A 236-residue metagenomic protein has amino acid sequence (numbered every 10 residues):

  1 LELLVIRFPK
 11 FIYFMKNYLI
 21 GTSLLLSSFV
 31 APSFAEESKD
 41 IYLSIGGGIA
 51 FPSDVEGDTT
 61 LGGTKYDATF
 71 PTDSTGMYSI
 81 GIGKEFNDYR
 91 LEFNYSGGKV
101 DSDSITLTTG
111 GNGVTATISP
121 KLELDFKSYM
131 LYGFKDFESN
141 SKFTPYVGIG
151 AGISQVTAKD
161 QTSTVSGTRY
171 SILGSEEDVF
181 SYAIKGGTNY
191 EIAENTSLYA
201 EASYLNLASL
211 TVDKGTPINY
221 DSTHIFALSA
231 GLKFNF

Functional and structural regions predicted by a protein language model:
L1-D40: Cleavable N-terminal export/targeting peptides
E36, D40, F51, G81-V165 (+1 more regions): Gram-negative (and chloroplast) outer-membrane scaffold detector with strong preference for beta-barrel transmembrane
G46-D54: Short polar catalytic/cofactor-binding loops
T59-K65, L107-V114, T162-Y170, G215-D221: Flexible, surface-exposed loop regions and adjacent strand-edge segments of Gram-negative outer-membrane beta-barrel
L61-Y95: N-terminal, post-signal-peptide region of Sec/Tat-exported proteins
K65-S74, S119-D125, T168-D178, P217-H224: Replace "Gram-negative outer membrane beta-barrel proteins" with "bacterial and organellar outer membrane beta-barrel
Y95, V100-S104, I184, N189-F236: Predominantly the C-terminal beta-signal and adjacent terminal strand-loop region of outer-membrane beta-barrel
T144-G150, S154-Y190, E194-Y199: A charged, solvent-exposed segment within the mature domains of Sec-exported extracytoplasmic proteins
